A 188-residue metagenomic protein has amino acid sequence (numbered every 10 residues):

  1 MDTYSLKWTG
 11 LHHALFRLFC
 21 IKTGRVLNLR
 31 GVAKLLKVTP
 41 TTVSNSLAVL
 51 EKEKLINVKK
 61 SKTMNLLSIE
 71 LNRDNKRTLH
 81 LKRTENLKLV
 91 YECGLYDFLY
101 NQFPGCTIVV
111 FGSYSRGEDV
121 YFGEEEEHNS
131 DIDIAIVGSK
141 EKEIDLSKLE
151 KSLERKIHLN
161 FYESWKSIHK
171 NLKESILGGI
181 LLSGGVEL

Functional and structural regions predicted by a protein language model:
M1-T107, S115-N129, V137-L188: Catalytic core of pol beta-like nucleotidyltransferases
